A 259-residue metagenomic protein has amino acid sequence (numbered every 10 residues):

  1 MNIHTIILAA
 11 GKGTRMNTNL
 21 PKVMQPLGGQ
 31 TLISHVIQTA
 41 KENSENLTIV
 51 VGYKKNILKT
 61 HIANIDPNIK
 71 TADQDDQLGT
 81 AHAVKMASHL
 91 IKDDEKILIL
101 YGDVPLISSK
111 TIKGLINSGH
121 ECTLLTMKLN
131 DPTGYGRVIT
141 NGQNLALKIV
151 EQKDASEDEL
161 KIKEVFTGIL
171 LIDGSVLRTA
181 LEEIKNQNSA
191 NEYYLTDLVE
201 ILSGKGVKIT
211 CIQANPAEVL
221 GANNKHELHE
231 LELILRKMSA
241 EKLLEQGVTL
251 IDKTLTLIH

Functional and structural regions predicted by a protein language model:
M1-T18: N-terminal nucleotide-binding beta1-loop-alpha1 segment
I3-I7, I33, L47-I49, N224: Hydrophobic targeting segments
T5-I7, I49, L98-I99, L124-L125 (+1 more regions): Structural beta-sheet core signal
L20-P26, I184-Q187: Short glycine-enriched, charge-decorated loop/helix-capping segments at active-site entrances that position
P26, L106, L171, G221-A222: Short aromatic/basic micro-patch
Q30-T111: Conserved N-terminal catalytic core of the sugar/cofactor nucleotidyltransferase
I107-S189, T210: Conserved core of the sugar-phosphate nucleotidyltransferase
A190-H259: Left-handed beta-helix
